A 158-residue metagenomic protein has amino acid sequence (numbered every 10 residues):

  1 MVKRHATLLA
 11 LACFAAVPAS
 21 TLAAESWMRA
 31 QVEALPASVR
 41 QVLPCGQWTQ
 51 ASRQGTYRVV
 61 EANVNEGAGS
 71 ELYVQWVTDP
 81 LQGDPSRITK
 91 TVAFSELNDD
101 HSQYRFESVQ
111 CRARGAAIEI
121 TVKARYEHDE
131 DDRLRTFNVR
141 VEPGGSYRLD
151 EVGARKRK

Functional and structural regions predicted by a protein language model:
M1-L9: Bacterial N-terminal signal peptides that target proteins for export
H5, V17-S20, T91: Compositionally biased, intrinsically disordered low-complexity segments
L9-V17: Bacterial N-terminal signal peptides
L22-K158: Exposed acidic/polar residues on beta-strands and adjacent loops within beta-sheet cores, strongest in beta-propeller
